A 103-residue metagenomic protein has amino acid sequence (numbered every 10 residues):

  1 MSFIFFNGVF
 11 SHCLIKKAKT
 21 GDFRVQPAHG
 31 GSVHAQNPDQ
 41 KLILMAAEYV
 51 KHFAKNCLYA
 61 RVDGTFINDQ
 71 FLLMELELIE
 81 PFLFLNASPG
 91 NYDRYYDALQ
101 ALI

Functional and structural regions predicted by a protein language model:
M1-V50, A54, T65, L72: Phosphate-binding site of ATP-dependent enzymes
K41, K55-C57, F66-I103: C-terminal active-site "lid" helix and adjoining low-complexity regulatory extension at the edge of ATP-using catalytic
